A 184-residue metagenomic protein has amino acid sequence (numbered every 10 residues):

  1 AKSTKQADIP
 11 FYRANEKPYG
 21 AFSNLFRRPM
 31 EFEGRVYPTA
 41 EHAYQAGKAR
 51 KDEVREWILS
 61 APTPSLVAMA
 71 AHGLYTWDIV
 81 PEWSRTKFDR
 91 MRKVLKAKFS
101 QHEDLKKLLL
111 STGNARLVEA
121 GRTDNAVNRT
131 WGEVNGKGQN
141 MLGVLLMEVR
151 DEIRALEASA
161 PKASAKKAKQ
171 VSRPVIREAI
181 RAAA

Functional and structural regions predicted by a protein language model:
A1-A184: Charged, low-complexity intrinsically disordered segments
